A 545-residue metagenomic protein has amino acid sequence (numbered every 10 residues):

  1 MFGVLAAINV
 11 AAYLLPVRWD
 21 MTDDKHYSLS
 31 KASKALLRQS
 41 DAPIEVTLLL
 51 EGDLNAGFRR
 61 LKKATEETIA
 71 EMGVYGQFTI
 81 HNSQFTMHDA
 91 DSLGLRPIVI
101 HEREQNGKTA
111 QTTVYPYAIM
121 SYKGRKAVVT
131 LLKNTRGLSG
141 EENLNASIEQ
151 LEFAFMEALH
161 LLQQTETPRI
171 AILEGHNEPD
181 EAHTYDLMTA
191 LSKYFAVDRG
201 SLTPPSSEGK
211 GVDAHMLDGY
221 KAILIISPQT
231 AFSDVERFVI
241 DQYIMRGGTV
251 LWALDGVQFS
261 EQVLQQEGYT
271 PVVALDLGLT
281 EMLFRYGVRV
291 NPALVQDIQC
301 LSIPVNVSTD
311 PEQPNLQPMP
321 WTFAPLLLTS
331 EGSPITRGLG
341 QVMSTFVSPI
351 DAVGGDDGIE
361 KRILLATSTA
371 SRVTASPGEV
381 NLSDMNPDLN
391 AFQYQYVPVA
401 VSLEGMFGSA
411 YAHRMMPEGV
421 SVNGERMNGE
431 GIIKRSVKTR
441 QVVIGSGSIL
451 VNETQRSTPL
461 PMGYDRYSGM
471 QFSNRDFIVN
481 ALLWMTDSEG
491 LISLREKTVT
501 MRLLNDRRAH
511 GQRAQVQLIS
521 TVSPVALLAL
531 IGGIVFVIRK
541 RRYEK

Functional and structural regions predicted by a protein language model:
M1-K545: Short, surface-exposed patches at the edges or C-terminal ends of soluble domains, predominantly
